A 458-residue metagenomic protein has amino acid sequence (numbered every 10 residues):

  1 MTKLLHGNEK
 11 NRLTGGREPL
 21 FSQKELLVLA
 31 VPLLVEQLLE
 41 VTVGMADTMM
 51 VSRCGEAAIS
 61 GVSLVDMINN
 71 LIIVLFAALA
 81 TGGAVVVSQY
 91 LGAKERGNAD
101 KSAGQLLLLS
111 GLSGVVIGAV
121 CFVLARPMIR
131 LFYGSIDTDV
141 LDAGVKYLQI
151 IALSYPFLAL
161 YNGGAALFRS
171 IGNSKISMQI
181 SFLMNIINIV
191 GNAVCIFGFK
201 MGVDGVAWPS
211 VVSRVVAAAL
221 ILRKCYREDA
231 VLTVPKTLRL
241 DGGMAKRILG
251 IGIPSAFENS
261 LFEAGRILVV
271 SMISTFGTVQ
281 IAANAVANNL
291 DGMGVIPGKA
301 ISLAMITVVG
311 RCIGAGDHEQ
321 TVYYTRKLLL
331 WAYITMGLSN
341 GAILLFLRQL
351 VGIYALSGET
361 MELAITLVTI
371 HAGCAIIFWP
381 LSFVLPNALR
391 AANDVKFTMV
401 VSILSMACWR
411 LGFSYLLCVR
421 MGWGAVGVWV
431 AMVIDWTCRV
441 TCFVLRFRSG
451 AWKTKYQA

Functional and structural regions predicted by a protein language model:
M1-A30, V87-S154, I196-I253, V309-A375 (+1 more regions): Short alpha-helical transmembrane segments in multi-pass integral membrane proteins
R17-M49, R53-C54, N70-G82, V86 (+5 more regions): N-terminal transmembrane alpha-helices
V28-D47, I150, M184, S213-A217 (+3 more regions): Transmembrane helical elements of multi-pass membrane transporters/channels
Q37-L38, V74, G114, G118 (+11 more regions): Residue-level hotspots within the lipid-embedded alpha helices of multi-pass solute transporters
L38-S60, I129-T138, V194-M201, S260-M293 (+3 more regions): Helix-terminus/linker motif at the lipid-water interface of multi-pass membrane proteins
E56-M67, G144, L148, A207 (+4 more regions): Small-residue hotspots at the loop-to-helix junctions and early N-terminal turns of transmembrane alpha-helices
I59-A119, L158-S177, V270, I281-L347 (+1 more regions): Small-residue-rich hydrophobic transmembrane alpha-helices
A80, I150-R169, S177-N188, V206-I221 (+5 more regions): Short runs within selected transmembrane alpha-helices of multi-pass transporters and secretion channels
